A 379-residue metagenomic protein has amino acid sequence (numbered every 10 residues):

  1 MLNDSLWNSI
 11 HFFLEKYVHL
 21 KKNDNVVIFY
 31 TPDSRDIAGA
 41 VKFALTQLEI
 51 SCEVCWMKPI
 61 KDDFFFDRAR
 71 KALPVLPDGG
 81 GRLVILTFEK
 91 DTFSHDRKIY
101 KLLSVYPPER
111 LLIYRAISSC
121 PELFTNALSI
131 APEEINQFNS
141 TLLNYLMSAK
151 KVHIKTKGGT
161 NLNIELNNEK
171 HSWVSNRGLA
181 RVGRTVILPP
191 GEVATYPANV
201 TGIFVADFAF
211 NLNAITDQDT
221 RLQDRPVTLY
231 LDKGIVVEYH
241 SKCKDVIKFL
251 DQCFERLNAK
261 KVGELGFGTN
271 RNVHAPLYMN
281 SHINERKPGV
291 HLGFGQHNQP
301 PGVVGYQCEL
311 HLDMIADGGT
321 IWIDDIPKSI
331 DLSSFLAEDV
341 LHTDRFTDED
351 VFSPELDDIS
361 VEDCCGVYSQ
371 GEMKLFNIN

Functional and structural regions predicted by a protein language model:
M1-D224, D325, L336-N379: Active-site bordering "gate/hinge" segments that shape substrate access to catalytic or cofactor-binding pockets
F29-T31, D207, D232, Y239 (+1 more regions): Generic beta-strand/beta-sheet core signal
N161-L162, V237, K328-I330: Short, isolated positions in well-ordered beta-strands
N163, I203-V205, T228-Y230, E238 (+2 more regions): Structured core elements
E165, H240, D331-S333: Short linear motifs in exposed loops
L222-Q223, Y239-G302, V351-D363: Dual-mode signal for accessory low-complexity, basic/Gly-rich regions
R225-H240, I321: Active-site and channel-lining beta-strand-loop segments that bind or position nucleotide-derived/phosphorylated
S281-N284, P288-D363: Internal helix-turn-beta structural module
